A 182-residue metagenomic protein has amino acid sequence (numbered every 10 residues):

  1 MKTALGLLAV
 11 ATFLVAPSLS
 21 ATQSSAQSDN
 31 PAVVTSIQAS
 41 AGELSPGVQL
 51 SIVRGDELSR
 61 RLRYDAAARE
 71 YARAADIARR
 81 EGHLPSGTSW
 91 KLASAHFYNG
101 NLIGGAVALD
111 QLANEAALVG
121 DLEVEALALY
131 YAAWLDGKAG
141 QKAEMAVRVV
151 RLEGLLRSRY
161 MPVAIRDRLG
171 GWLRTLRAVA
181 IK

Functional and structural regions predicted by a protein language model:
A41, P46-R73: Alpha-helical segment of the N-proximal tetratricopeptide repeat
S45-P46, H83, E123, A164: Residue signature of alpha-solenoid helical repeat architecture, marking inter-repeat boundaries and helix-start
Q49, G87-S89, L127-A128, D167-R168: Residue register of alpha-helical TPR repeats
R73-D76, D110-E115, R151-S158: Amphipathic alpha-helical segments of tetratricopeptide repeats
